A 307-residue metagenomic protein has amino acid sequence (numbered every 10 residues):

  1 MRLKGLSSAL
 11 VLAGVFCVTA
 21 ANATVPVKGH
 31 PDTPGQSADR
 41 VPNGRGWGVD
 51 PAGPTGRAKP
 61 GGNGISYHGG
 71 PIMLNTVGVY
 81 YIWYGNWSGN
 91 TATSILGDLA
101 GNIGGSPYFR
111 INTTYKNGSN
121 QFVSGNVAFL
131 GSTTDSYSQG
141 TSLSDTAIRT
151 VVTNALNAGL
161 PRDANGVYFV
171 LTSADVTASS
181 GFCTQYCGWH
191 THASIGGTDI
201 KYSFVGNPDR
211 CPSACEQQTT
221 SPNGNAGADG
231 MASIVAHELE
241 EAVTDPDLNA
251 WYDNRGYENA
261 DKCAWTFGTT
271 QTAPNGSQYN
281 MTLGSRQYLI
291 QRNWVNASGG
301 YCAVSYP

Functional and structural regions predicted by a protein language model:
M1-A9: Bacterial N-terminal signal peptides that target proteins for export
S8-C17: Bacterial N-terminal signal peptides
T19-A23: Sec/Tat signal peptide C-region and signal peptidase I cleavage site
V25-T153: N-terminal carbohydrate-binding/catalytic regions of secreted carbohydrate-active enzymes
N75-V79, S106, D163-Y168, T198-K201 (+1 more regions): Loop/turn elements at helix/coil->beta-strand transitions in domains of secreted/extracellular proteins
S124-A193: Active-site-proximal segments of metallohydrolase catalytic domains
Q185-D229, D245-P307: Metalloprotease/metallohydrolase-associated module, dominated by Zn2+-dependent proteases
S233-D245: Active-site recognition of the HExxH zinc-binding catalytic motif
